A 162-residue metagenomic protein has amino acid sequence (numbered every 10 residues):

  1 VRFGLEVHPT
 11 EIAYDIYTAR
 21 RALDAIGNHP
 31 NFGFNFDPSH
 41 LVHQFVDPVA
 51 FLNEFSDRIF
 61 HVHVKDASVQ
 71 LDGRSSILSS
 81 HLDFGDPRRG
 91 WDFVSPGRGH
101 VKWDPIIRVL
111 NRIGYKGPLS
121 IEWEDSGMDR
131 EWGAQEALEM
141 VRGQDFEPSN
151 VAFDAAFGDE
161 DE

Functional and structural regions predicted by a protein language model:
V1, I113-G117: A short helix->loop->beta-strand "cap" motif at the edges of active sites that frequently abuts
V1-H100, S149-F153: Acidic/histidine-rich catalytic cores of soluble enzymes
S56, R112-I113: Alpha-helix termination/capping residues and helix-transition junctions
H61, G117-P118: Residues at the N-termini of beta-strands
R98-R112: A short, acidic, amphipathic alpha-helical segment used as a generic capping/interface helix at domain edges
I106, P118-L119: H/E-rich (His + Asp/Glu) clusters that bind or coordinate divalent metals
S120-R130: A short, acidic, flexible beta-alpha connecting loop/helix-capping segment that sits on the rim of active
R130-V151, F157: C-terminal helical cap(s) of enzyme catalytic domains, especially alpha/beta-barrels
